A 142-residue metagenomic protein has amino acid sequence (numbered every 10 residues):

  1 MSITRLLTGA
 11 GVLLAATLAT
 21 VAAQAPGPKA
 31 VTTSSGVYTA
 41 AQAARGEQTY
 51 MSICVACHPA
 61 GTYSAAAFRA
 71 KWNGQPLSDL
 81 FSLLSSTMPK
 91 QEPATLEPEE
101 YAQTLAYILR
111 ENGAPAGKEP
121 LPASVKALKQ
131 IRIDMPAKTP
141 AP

Functional and structural regions predicted by a protein language model:
M1-R5: Positively charged n-region of N-terminal signal peptides that target proteins for export
G9-T20: Bacterial N-terminal signal peptides
Q24-T49, E92: Electrostatic cytochrome c docking/interface patches
A40-A41, A67-S82, P89-A102, P120 (+1 more regions): Electron-transfer interface patches adjacent to heme c in soluble/periplasmic c-type cytochromes and di-/multiheme
G46, Y50-A60, T104, I108: The canonical Cys-X-X-Cys-His
Y63-S64: Short, non-ligating residues that shape and space the ligands of small metal-coordination modules and catalytic
L96-P142: Flexible coil segments in periplasmic/lumen-exposed cytochrome c-class electron-transfer proteins
